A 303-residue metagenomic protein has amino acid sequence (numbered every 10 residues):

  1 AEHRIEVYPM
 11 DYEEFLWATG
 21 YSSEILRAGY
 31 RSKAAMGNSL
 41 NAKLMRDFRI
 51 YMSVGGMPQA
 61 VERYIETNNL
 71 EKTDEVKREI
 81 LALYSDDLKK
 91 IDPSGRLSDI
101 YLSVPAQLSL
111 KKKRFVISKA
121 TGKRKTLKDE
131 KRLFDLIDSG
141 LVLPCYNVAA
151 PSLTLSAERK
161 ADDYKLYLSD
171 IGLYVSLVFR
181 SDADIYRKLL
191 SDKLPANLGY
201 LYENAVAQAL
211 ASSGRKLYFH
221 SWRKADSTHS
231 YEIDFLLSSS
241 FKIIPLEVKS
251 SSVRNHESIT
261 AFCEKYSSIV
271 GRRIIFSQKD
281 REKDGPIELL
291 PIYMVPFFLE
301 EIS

Functional and structural regions predicted by a protein language model:
A1-E13: A short helix-turn-beta junction within AAA+ P-loop NTPase domains corresponding to the substrate/partner-engaging
H3, E24-Y30, I292-F298: A polyampholytic, Gly/Pro-enriched intrinsically disordered region
E13, P58-Q59, I244: Glycine-centered loop/turn positions within well-structured domains that cap or flank conserved ligand/cofactor-binding
E13-E14, E282: Short gly/pro/ser/thr-enriched loop/turn and capping motifs at secondary-structure boundaries
W17-Y202, R223: Interdomain hinge/linker elements that couple catalytic modules in large macromolecular machines
K131, I137-S303: A cross-kingdom feature that marks ATP-driven nucleic-acid transaction machinery
